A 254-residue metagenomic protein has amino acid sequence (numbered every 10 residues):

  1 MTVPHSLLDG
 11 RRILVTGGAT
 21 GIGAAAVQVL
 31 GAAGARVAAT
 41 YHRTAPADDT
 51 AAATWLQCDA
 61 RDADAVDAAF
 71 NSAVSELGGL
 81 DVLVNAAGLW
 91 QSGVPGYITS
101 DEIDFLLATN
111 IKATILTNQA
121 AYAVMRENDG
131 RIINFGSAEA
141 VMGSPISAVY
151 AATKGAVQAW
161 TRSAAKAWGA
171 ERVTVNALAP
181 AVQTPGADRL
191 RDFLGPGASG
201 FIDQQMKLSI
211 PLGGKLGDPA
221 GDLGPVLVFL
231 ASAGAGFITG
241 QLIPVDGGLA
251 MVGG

Functional and structural regions predicted by a protein language model:
T2-P4, M142, V228, T239-G254: Short C-terminal tail/terminal secondary-structure segment of NAD(P)H-dependent dehydrogenase/reductase domains
V94-L107, L194, A198, M206: Substrate-binding pocket helix/loop in short-chain dehydrogenase/reductase
N118, T153, T161: Active-site helix of classical SDR
A123, K166-A170: Alpha-helical segment proximal to the catalytic Tyr-Lys
S137: Residue(s) in the substrate-gating loop at a strand-loop-helix junction that position the organic substrate next
G169, T174, I238-G240: Short, small/polar-rich loop/turn modules that mediate ligand/substrate recognition or access, typified
A177, A198-I238, V245-G247: C-terminal helical subdomain
